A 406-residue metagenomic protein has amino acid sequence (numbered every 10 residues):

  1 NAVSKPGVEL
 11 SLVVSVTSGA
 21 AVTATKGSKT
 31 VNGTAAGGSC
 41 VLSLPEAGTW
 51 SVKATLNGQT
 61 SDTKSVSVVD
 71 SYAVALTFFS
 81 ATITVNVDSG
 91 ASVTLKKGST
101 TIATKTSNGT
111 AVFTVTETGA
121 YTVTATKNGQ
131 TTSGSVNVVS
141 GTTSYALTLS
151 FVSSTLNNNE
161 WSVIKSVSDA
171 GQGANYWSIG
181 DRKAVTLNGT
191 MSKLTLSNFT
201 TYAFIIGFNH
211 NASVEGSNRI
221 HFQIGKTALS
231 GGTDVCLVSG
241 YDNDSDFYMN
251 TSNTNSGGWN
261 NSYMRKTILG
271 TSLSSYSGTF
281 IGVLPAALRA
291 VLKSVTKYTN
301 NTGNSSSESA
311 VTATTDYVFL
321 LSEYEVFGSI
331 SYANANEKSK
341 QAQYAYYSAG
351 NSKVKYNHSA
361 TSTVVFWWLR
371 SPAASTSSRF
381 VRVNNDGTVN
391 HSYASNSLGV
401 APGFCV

Functional and structural regions predicted by a protein language model:
N1-A2, V8-V16, L76, A81-V87: A short, amphipathic beta-strand motif
N1-K5, T55-F79, T126-S153: Structured interaction patches on ligand/partner-binding surfaces of diverse proteins
S15-A20, A47-G48, N86-A91, T118: Short proline/glycine-enriched turn/loop motifs at strand-loop junctions of beta-rich domains
A21-T25, S92-K96: Beta-strand signatures of extracellular beta-sandwich domains
K26-V41, K97-A111: Short, acidic Ser/Thr/Gly-rich low-complexity loop/linker segments typical of extracellular and cell-surface proteins
S39-L44, V74, T110-V115, L147: Exposed aromatic-hydrophobic patches
L42, E46-G58, F113, E117-N128: A short, solvent-exposed beta-strand micro-motif common in secreted/extracellular proteins
V152-V406: Collagenous Gly-X-Y triple-helix signature in extracellular proteins
